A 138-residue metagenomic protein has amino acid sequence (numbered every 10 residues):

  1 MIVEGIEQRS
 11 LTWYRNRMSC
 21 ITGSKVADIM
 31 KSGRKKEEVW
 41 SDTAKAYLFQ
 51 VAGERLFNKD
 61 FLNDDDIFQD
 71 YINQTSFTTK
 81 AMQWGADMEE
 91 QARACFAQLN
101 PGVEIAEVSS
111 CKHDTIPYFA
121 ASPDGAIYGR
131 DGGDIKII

Functional and structural regions predicted by a protein language model:
M1-D87, Q91: Charged, glycine-rich intrinsically disordered N-terminal tails and low-complexity linkers that flank
S24-K25, K59, N63, L99 (+3 more regions): Generic local-structure boundary detector
S41, H113, G129: Acidic surface patches and DE-rich sequence motifs
N73-T115: Nucleic-acid endo/exonuclease domains
A94, Q98, A126-I138: Active-site beta-strand-loop-beta-strand hairpin of nuclease catalytic cores that positions key catalytic residues
C111-A126: Beta-rich nucleic-acid/ligand-interaction surfaces
